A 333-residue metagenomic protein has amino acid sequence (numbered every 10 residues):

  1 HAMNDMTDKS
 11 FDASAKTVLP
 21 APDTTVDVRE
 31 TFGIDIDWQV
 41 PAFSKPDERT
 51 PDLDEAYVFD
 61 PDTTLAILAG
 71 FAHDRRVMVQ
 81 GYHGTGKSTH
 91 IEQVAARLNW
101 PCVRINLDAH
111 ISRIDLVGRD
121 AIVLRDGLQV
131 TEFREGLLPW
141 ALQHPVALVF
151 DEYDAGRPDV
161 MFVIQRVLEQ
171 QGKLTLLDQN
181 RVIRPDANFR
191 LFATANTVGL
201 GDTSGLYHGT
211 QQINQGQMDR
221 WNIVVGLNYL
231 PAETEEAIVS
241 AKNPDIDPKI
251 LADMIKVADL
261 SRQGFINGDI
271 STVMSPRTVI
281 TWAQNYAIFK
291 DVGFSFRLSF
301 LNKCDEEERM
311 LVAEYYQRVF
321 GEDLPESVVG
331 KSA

Functional and structural regions predicted by a protein language model:
N4-D47, T64, Y229-E236, A241-A333: Alpha-helical lid/collar subdomain of P-loop NTPases
N4-K249: AAA+ P-loop NTPase catalytic core and its hallmark functional loops
